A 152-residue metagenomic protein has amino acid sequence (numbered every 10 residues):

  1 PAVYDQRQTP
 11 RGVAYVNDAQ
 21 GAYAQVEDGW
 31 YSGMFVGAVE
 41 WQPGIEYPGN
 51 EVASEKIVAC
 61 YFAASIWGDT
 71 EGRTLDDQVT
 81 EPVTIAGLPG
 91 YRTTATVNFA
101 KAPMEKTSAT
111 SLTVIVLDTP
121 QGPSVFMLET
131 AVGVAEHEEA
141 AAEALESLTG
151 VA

Functional and structural regions predicted by a protein language model:
P1-E51: Secretory pathway targeting signatures of secreted, lumenal, and periplasmic proteins
A2, V58-I66, E146-G150: Sec-exported extracytoplasmic/periplasmic mature domains
V26, M34-A38, S54-F62, L112-V114 (+2 more regions): Generic hydrophobic, helix-prone segments enriched in Leu/Val/Ile
Y31-V39, E71, T119-G122, F126: A generic structural signal for ordered alpha-helices
E40, G44, D76, S124-A131: A near-ubiquitous, low-amplitude feature marking generic local secondary-structure context
E46-S54, V134-A141: Solvent-exposed, acidic/flexible segments
V52-L112: Signature of long, low-cysteine stretches enriched in small and polar/charged residues
I85-A152: Short, well-structured beta-strand
